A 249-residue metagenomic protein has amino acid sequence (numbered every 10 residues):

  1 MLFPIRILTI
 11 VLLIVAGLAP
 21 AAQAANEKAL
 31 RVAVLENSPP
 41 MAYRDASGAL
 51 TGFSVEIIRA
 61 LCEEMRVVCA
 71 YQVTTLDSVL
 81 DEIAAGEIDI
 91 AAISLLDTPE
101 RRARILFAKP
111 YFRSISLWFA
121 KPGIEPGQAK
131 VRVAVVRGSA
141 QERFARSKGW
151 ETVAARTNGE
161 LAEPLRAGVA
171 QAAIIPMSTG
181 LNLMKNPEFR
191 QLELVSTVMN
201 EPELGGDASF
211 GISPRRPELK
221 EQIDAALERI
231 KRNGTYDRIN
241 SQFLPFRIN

Functional and structural regions predicted by a protein language model:
I7-G17: Bacterial N-terminal signal peptides
E27-F53: Short glycine-rich His-centered loop
L35-N37, F112-L117, K185-E228, L244-N249: Periplasmic-binding protein-like
S38, V55, A70-D81, V153-A167 (+1 more regions): Short helix-initiation/N-cap motifs at beta->coil->alpha
F53, I57, A129-R132, F144 (+2 more regions): Short amphipathic alpha-helical coupling segments at ligand-binding clamshell hinges and other catalytic/signaling
R59, E63, V68-A129, E193-E203: Acidic, polar ligand-binding/catalytic clefts
V68, T74, F144-E160, Q191-L194 (+1 more regions): Ligand-binding clefts/hinges and TM-proximal coupling segments of bilobed small-molecule sensing domains
L117, P122-F189, V195, R216: Pocket-lining segment of extracytoplasmic ligand-binding domains
